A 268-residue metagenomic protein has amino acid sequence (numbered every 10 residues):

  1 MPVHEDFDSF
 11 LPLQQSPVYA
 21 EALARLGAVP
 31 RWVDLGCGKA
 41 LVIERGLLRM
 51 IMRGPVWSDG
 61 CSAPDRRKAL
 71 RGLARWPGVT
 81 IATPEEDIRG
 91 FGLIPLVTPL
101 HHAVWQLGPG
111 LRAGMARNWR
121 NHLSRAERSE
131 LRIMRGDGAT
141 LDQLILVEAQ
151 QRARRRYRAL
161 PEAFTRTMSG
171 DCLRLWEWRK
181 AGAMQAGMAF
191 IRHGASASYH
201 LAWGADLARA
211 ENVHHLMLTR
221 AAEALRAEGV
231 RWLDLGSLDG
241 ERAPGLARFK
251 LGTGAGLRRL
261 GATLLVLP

Functional and structural regions predicted by a protein language model:
M1-L47, D87-W105, P109-A210, A224 (+2 more regions): A conserved beta-strand-loop-helix scaffold within acyl/acetyltransferase catalytic domains
R45-P95, A195-A255: Acyl-donor binding region in acyl/amide transferases
T98-A103, G256-P268: Conserved catalytic-core motifs of GNAT/GCN5-like acyltransferases
L107-P109, S237, L265-P268: Non-catalytic surface loops within mature trypsin-like serine protease
G136, E162, L235, L260-G261: Residue-level detector of family-conserved "landmark" positions at structurally sensitive sites
R154, R231, R259-L260: Generic macromolecular interface patches on structured domains
